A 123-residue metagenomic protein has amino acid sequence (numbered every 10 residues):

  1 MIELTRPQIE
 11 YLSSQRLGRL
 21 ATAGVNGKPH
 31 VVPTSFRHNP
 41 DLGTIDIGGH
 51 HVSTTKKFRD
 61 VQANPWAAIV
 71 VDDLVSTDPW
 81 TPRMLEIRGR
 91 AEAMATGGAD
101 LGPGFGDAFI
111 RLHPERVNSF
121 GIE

Functional and structural regions predicted by a protein language model:
M1-E123: Binding-site signature for planar aromatic cofactors or substrates
